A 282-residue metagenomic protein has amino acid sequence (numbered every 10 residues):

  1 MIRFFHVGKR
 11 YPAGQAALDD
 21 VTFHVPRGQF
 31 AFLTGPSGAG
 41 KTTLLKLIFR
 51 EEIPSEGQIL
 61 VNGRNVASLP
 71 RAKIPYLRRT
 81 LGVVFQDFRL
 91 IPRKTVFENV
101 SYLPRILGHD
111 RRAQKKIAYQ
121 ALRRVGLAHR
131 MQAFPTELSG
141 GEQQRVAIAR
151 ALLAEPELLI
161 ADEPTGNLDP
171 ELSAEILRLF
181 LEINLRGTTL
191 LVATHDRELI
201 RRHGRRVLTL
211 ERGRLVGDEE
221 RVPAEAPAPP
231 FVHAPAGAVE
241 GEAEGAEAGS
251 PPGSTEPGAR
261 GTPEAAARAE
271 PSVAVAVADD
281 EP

Functional and structural regions predicted by a protein language model:
F49: Helix-to-loop junction immediately C-terminal to a conserved catalytic motif
G57-N65: Conserved ABC transporter NBD signature motif
V66-G82, R111, L185: ABC ATPase NBD coupling module
K94-S101: Short coil-to-helix segment of the ABC ATPase nucleotide-binding domain corresponding to the Q-loop/switch region
A133-T136, A154, R186: Conserved signature/switch motifs of ABC ATPase nucleotide-binding domains
F134-L138, E142-Q144: Conserved ABC ATPase signature
L159-D162: Catalytic Walker B motif of ABC-type/P-loop ATPase nucleotide-binding domains
